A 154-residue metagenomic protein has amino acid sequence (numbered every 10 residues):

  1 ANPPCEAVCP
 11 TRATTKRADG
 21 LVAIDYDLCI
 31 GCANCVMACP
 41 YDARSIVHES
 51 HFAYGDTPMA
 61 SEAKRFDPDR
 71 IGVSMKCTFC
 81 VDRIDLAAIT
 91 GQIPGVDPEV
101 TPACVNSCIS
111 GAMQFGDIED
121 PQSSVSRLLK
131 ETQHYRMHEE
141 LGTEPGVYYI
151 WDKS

Functional and structural regions predicted by a protein language model:
A1-S154: Non-ligating segments of multi-cofactor redox enzymes
